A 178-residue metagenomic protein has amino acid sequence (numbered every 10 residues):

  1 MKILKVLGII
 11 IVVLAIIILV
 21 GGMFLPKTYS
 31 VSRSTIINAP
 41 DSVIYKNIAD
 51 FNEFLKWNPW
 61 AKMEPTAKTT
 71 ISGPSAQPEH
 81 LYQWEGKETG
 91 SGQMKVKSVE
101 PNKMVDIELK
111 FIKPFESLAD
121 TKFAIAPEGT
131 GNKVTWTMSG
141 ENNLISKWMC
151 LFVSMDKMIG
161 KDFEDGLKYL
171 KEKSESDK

Functional and structural regions predicted by a protein language model:
K2-T70: Hydrophobic ligand-binding cavity/cleft-lining segments
L25-K27, P74, E88, K113-S117 (+1 more regions): A generic structural micro-feature
T28, N102-M104, G129-K133: A generic structural signal for beta-strand entry/edge sites
S30-S32, T89-M94, S117-K122: Short, surface-exposed coil-to-beta transition loops
S34-N38, Q83-E85, K95, D106-E108 (+1 more regions): Generic structural detector for well-ordered beta-strands
A49-K56, P101-M104, K168-S176: Sec-exported extracytoplasmic/periplasmic mature domains
N52-Q93, N102: Short beta-edge strand/loop motif at the mouth of beta-sheet-based domains
K97, E108-E164, L170-E172, D177: Beta-strand/loop substructures that line and gate deep hydrophobic ligand-binding cavities in soluble
